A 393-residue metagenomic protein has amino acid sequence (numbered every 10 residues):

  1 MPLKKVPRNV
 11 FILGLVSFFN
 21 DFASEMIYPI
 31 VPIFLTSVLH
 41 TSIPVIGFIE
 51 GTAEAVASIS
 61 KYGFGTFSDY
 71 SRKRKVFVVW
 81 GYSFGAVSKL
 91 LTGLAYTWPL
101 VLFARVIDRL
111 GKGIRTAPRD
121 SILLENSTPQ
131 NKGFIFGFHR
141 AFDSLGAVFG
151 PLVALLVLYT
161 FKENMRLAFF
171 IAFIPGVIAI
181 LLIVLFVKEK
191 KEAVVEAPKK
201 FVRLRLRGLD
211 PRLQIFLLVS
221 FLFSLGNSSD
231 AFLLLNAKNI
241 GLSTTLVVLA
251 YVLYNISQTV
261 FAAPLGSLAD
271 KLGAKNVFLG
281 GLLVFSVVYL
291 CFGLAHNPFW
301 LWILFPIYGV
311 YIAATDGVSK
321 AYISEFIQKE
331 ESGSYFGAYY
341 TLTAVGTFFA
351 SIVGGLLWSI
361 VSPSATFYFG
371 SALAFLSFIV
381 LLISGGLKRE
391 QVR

Functional and structural regions predicted by a protein language model:
M1-P7, E189-V219: Juxtamembrane intracellular "pre-TM" segments in multi-pass secondary transporters
L3-A57, L213-A250: Helix-loop boundary and gating motifs at the non-cytosolic
I33-V38, F149-L167, F349-A365: Transmembrane alpha-helix termini and helix-breaking/packing motifs in multi-pass membrane transporters
S60-R72, L158, F261-G273, W358-S359: Helix-to-loop junctions at the C-terminal end of transmembrane segments in multipass secondary transporters
V76-L90, F173, N276-C291, S371: Structural signature of the two symmetry-related core transmembrane helices
L91-R105, G293-L304: Helix-loop junctions at membrane interfaces in 12-TM secondary transporters
A104-L145: Cytoplasmic helix-loop-helix junction between adjacent transmembrane helices in 12-TM secondary transporters
F173-V194, S377-G385: C-terminal membrane-cytosol helix-exit motif in multi-pass small-molecule transporters
